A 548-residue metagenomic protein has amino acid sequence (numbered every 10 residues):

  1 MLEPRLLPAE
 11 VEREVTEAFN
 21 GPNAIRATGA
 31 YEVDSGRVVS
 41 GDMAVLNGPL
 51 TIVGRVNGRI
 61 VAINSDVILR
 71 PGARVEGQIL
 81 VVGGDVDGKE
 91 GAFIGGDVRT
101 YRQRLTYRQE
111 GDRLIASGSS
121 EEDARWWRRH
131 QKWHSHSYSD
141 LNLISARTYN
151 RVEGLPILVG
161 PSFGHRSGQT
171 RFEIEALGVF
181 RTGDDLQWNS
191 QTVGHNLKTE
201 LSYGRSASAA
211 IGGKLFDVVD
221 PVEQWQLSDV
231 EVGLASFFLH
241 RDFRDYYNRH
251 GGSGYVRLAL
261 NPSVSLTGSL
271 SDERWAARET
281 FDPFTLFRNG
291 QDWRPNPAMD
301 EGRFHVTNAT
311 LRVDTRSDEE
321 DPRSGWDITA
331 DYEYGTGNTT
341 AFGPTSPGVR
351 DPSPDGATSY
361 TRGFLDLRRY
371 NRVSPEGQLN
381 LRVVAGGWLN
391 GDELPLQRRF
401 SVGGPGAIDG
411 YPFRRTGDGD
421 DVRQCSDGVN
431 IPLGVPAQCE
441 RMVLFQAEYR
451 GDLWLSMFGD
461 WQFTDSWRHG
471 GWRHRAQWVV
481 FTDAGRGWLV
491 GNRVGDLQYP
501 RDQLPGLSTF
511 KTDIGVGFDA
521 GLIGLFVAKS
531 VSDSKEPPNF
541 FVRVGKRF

Functional and structural regions predicted by a protein language model:
L2-F19, A27-T28, D34, G91 (+12 more regions): Outer-membrane beta-barrel initiation region
G48, S65, G72, G84-D85 (+6 more regions): Solvent-exposed coil/turn segments that connect beta secondary-structure elements in extracytoplasmic/periplasmic
Y138-Y149, G160, T170-L186, Q191-T199 (+8 more regions): Transmembrane beta-strand segments that form the barrel wall of outer-membrane beta-barrel proteins
R171-E173, S208-A210, S265, S269 (+3 more regions): Membrane-spanning beta-strand positions in outer-membrane beta-barrel proteins
A210-Y255, R288-W478, T482, W488 (+1 more regions): C-terminal outer-membrane beta-barrel translocator/porin domains of Gram-negative envelope proteins and their
A309-L311, G515-V516, A520-L522, E536-F548: Outer-membrane beta-barrel "beta-signal"
T482-D502: C-terminal beta-signal and adjacent terminal beta-strands/loops of Gram-negative outer-membrane beta-barrel proteins
